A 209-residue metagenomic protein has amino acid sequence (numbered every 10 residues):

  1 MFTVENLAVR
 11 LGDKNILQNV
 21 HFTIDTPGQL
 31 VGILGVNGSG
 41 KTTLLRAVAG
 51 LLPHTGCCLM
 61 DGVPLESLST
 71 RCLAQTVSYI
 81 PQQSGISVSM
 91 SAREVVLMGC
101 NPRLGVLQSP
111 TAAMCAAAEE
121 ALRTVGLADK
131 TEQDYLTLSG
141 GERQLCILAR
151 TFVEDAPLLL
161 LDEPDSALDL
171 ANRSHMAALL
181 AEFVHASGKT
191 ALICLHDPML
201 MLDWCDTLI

Functional and structural regions predicted by a protein language model:
L34-V36: The feature captures the beta-strand-to-loop junction immediately N-terminal to the Walker
A49: Helix-to-loop junction immediately C-terminal to a conserved catalytic motif
G56-P64, L73: Conserved ABC transporter NBD signature motif
L97, A112-K130: Conserved ABC ATPase "signature" region
D134-L138, E142: Conserved ABC ATPase signature
L159-E163: Catalytic Walker B motif of ABC-type/P-loop ATPase nucleotide-binding domains
L195-H196: H-loop/switch region of ABC-family ATPase nucleotide-binding domains
